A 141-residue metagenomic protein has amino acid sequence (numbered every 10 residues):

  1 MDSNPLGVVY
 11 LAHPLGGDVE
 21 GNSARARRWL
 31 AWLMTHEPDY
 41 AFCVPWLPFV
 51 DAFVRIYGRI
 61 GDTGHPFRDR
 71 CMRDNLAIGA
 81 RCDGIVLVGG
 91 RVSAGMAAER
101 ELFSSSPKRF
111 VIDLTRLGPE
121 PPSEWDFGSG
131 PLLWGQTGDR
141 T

Functional and structural regions predicted by a protein language model:
M1-T141: Conserved catalytic or regulatory cores that recognize and/or transform ribose-phosphate-containing ligands
